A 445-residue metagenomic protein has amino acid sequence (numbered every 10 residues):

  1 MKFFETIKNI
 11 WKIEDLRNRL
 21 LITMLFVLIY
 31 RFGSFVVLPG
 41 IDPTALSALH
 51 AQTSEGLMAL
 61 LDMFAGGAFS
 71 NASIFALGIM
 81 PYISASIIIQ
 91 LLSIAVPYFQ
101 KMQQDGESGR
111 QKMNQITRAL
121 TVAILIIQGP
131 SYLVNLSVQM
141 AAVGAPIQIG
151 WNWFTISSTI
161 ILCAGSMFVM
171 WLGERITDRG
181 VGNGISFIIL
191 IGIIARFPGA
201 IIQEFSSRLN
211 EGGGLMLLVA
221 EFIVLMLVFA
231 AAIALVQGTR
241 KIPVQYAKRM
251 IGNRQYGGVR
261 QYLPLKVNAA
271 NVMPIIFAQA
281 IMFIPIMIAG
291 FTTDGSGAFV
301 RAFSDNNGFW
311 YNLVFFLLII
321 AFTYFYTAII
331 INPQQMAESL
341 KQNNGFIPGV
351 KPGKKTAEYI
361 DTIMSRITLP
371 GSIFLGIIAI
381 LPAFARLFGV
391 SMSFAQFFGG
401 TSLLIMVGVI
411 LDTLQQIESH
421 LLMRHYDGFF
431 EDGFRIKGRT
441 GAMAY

Functional and structural regions predicted by a protein language model:
M1-Q103, S108-Y445: N-terminal cationic and glycine-rich segments that engage phosphates or anionic surfaces
